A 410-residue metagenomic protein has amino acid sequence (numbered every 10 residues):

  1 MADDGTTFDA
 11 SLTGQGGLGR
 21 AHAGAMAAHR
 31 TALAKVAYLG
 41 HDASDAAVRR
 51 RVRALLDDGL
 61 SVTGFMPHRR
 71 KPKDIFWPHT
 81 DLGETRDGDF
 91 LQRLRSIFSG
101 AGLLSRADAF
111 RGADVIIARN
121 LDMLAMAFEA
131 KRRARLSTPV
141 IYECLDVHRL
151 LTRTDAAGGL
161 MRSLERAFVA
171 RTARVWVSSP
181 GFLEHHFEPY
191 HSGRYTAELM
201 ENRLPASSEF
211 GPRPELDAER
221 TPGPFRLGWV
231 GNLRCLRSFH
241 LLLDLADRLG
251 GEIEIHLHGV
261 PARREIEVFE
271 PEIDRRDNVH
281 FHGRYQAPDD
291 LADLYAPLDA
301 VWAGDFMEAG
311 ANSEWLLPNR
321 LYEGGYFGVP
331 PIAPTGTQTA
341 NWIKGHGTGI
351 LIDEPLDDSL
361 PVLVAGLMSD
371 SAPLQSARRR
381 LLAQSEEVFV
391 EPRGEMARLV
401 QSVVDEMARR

Functional and structural regions predicted by a protein language model:
D3, T7-F8, G19-H22, E387-R410: C-terminal alpha-helical cap of glycosyltransferases
A37, W176, D217-R237, L243-A246 (+1 more regions): Conserved donor-binding/catalytic core segment of Leloir-type glycosyltransferases
R95-F98, T138-I141, V147-F168, A206-P212: Nucleotide-sugar donor phosphate/pyrophosphate-binding loop at the beta->alpha transition of glycosyltransferases
G102-F110, A125, R133, Y142 (+2 more regions): Membrane-proximal helix-turn-helix segments that form the acceptor-binding/catalytic region of lipid-linked
R166-F210, N341-W342: A short, active-site helix/loop in glycosyltransferases that binds the activated sugar's phosphate group
R237, A287-Y322, A333-N341: Nucleotide-sugar-dependent
G259, E267-A300: Nucleotide-activated donor-binding/catalytic signature segment of Leloir-type glycosyltransferases, i.e., the conserved
E354-L360, S371-V404: A charged, aromatic-enriched C-terminal amphipathic alpha-helix characteristic of glycosyltransferases across folds
